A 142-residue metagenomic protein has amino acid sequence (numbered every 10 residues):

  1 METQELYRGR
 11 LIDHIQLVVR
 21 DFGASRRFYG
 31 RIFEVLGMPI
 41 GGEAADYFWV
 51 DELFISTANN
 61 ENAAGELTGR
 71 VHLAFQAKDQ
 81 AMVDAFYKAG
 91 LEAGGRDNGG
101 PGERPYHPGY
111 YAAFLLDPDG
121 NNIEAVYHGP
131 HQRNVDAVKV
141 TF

Functional and structural regions predicted by a protein language model:
M1-R26, L73, G129-F142: N-terminal beta-strand motif that seeds the catalytic metal site of vicinal oxygen chelate
E2-L6, D51-A93: Long, continuous compositionally biased terminal/linker segments
Q16-S56: Core segments of cupin and vicinal oxygen chelate
V19-G23, A74-D119: Vicinal oxygen chelate
G42-E43, G99-G100, G129: A generic structural-conservation signal
F48-D51, Y106-H107, H131, D136: Short secondary-structure capping/turn micro-motifs that flank functional sites
N59, H107-P108, F114, A125-Q132: Short beta->alpha transition motifs characteristic of CBS
N122: Glycine-rich acetyl-CoA-binding "A-motif" of GNAT/NAT acetyltransferases
